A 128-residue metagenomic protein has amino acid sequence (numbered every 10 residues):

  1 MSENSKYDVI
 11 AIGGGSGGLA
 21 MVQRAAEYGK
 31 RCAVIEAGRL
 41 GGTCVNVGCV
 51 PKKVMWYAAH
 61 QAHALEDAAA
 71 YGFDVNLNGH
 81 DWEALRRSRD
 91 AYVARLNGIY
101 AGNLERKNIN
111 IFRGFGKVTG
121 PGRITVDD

Functional and structural regions predicted by a protein language model:
S2-Y7, Q23-K30, I35-D128: Glycine-rich flavin
G13-S16, A37-G38: Glycine-rich Rossmann-fold phosphate-binding loop(s) that bind the pyrophosphate of adenine dinucleotide cofactors
L19: Residues forming the Rossmann-fold NAD(P)(H) cofactor-binding site
